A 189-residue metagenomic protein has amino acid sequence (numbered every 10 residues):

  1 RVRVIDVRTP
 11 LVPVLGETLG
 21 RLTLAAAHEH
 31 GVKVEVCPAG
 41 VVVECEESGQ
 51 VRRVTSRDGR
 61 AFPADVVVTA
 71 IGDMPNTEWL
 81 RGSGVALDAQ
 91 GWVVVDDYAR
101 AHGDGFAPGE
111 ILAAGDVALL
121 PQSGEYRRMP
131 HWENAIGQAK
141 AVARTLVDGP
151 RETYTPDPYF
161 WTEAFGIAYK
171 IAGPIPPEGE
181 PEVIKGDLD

Functional and structural regions predicted by a protein language model:
R1-V42, H131-W132, P156-A164: Rossmann-like dinucleotide-binding cores of NAD(P)H-dependent redox enzymes
P10-P13, V43, T77, H102 (+4 more regions): Flexible, glycine-rich phosphate/dinucleotide-binding loops and adjacent beta-alpha linkers at cofactor/substrate
K33, A86-D88, P150: Short coil/loop linkers at secondary-structure junctions
E46-T55, A61-G137, A141: FAD-site-proximal beta/loop scaffold in flavoenzymes
S56-R57, A164: Structural motif
G59-R60, I167: Well-ordered beta-strand scaffold positions
V117-D189: Mid-to-C-terminal Rossmann-like scaffold of FAD/NAD(P)H-dependent oxidoreductases
